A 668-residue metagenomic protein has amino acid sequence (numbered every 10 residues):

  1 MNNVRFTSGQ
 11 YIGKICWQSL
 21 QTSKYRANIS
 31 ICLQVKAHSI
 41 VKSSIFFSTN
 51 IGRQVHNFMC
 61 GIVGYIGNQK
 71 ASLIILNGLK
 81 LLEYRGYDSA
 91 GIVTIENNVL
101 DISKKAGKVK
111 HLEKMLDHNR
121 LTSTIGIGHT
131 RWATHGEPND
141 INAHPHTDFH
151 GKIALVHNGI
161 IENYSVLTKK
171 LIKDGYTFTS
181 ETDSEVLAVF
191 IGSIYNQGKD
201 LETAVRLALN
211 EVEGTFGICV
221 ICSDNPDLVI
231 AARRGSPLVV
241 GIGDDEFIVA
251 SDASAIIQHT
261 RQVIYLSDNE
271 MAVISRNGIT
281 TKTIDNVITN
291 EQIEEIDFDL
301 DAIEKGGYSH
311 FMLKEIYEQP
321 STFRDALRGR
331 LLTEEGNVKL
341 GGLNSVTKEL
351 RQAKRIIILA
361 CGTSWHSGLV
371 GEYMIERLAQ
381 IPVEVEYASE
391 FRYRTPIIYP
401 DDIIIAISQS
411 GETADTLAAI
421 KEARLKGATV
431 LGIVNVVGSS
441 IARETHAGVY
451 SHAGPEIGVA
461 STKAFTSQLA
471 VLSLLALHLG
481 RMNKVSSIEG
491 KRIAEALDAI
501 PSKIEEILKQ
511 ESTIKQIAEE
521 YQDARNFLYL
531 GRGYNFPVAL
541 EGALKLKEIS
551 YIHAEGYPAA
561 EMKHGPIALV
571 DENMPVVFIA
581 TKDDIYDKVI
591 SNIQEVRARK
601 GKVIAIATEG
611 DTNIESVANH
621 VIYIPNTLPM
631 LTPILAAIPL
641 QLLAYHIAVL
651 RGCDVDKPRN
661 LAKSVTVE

Functional and structural regions predicted by a protein language model:
I51-S309, E318, R324-R355, Y393 (+3 more regions): Conserved short alpha-helical segments that host acidic/polar catalytic motifs at enzyme active sites
G128-I141, E334-T347, G371-I407, H553-L569: Glycine-rich oxoanion-binding loops at beta->alpha junctions
N210, Q319-F323, L327-I357, A447-P575 (+1 more regions): Active-site phosphate/pyrophosphate-binding segments
V212-E246, Q522-E548, D583, I590: Acidic/histidine-rich
K348-V485, K491-A499, T581-D584, K588-I622 (+3 more regions): Glycine-rich phosphate-binding loops that contact phosphosugars or nucleotide phosphates
